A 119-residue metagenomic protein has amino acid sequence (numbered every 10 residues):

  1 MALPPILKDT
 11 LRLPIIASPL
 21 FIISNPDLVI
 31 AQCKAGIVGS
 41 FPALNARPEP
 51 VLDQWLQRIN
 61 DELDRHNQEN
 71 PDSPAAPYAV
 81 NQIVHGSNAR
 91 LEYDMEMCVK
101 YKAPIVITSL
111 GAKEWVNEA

Functional and structural regions predicted by a protein language model:
M1-A119: Active-site entrance/lid segments in N-terminal catalytic domains of soluble metabolic enzymes
